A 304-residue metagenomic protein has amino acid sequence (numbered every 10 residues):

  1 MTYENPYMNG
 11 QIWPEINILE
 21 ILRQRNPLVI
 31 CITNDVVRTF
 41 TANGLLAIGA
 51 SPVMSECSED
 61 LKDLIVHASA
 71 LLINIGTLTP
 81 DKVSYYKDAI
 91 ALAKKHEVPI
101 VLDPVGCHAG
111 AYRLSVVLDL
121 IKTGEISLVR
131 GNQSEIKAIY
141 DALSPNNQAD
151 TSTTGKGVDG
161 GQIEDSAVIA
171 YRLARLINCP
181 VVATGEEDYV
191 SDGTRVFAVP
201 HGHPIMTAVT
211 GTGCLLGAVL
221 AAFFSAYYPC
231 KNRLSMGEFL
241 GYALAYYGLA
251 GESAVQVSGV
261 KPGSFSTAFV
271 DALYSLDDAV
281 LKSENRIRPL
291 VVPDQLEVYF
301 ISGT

Functional and structural regions predicted by a protein language model:
M1-M54: Glycine-rich phosphate/adenosyl-contacting loop at the front of the ribokinase-like
G10-W13, G248-T304: Charged C-terminal helix
G44-H96, L102: Active-site cofactor/substrate anionic-group-binding motifs, chiefly glycine- and Lys/Arg-rich phosphate-binding loops
K82-G131: Glycine/small-residue-rich loop that forms an oxyanion/phosphate-binding "nest" at active or ligand-binding sites
A111-V196: Conserved phosphate/ATP/ADP-binding segment of small-molecule kinases
A138, T210-A245: Short, small-residue alpha-helix embedded
I169-A174, N232-A250, F269-V270: Short, well-structured alpha-helical segments that form the helix of a local strand-helix-strand
V199-G211: Short pre-catalytic strand/loop immediately N-terminal to key active-site residues, enriched for Gly-Thr
